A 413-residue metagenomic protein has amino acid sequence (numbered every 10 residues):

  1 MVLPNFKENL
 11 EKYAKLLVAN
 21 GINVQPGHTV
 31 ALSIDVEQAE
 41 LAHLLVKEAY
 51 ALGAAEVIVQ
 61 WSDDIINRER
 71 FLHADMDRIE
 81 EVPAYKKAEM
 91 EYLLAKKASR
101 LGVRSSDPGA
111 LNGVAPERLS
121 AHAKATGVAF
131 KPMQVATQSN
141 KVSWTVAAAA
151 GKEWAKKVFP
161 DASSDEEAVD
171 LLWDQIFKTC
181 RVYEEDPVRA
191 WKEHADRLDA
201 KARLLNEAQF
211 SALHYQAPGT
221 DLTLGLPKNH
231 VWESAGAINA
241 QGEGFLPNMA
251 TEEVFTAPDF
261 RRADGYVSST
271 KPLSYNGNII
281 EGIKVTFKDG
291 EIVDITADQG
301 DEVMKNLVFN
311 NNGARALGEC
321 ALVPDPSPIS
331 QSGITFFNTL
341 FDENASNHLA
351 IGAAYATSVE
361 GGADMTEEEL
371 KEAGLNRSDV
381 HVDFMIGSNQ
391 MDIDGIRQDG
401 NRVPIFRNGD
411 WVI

Functional and structural regions predicted by a protein language model:
M1-D264, G395, N401-V403, W411-I413: Active-site bordering "gate/hinge" segments that shape substrate access to catalytic or cofactor-binding pockets
K15, N206-A208, N276-I279, G313 (+2 more regions): Short solvent-exposed loop/turn micro-motifs enriched in small/polar/acidic residues
F130-P132, A200, A208-S211, T251-V254 (+4 more regions): Glycine-rich, charged/polar anion/phosphate-binding loops that engage phosphate groups from diverse ligands
G225, I295-T296, F406: Short linear motifs in exposed loops
T256-N312: Long, well-ordered mid-to-C-terminal structural blocks that present hydrophobic/aromatic surfaces
R262-D264, I280-G282, D289-I292, R315-E319 (+3 more regions): Active-site lining segments that contact anionic ligands and/or coordinate catalytic metals
D294-A363: Dual-mode signal for accessory low-complexity, basic/Gly-rich regions
E368-I413: Extended hydrophobic packing segments that form well-structured cores
